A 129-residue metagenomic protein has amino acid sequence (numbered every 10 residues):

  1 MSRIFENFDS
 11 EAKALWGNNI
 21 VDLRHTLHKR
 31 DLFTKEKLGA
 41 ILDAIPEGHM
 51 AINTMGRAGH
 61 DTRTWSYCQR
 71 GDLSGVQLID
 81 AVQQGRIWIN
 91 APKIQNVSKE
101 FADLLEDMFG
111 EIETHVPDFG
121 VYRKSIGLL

Functional and structural regions predicted by a protein language model:
M1-A14, H28-L129: Active-site region of the double-stranded beta-helix
I20: Short hydrophobic/aromatic beta-strand or adjacent loop that forms the aromatic wall/cage of a ligand/substrate-binding
L23: Globin-like tetrapyrrole-binding proteins
